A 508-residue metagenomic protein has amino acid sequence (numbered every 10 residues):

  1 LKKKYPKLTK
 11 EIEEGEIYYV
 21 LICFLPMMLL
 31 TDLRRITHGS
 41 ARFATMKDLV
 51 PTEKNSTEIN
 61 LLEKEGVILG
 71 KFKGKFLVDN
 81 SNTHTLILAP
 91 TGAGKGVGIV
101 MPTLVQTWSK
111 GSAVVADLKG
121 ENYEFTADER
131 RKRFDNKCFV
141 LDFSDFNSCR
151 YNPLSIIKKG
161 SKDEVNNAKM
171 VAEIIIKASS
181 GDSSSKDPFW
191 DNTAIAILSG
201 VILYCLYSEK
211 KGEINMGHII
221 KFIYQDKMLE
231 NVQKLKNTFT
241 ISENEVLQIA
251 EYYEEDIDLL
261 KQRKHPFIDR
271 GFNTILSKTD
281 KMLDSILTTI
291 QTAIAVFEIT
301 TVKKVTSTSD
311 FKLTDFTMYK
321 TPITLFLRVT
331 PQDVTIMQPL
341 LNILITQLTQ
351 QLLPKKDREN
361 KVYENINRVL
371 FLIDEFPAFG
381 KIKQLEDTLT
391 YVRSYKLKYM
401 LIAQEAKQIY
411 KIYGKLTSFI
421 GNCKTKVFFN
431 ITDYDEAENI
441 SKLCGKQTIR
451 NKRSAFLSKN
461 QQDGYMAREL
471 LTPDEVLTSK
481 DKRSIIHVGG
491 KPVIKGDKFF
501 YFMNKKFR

Functional and structural regions predicted by a protein language model:
L1-A93, V97-T103, N147, I412 (+4 more regions): Basic- and hydrophobic-enriched, low-structure N-terminal and domain-boundary segments that flank ATP-binding catalytic
G39-R42, F76-L397, Y410-K415, E469-F507: P-loop NTPase motor domains
L389-Y391, Y395-V488: Conserved ATP-driven motor cores of ASCE-family P-loop NTPases powering translocation/secretion/packaging/pilus
K442-G445, N504-R508: Charge-rich, low-complexity intrinsically disordered segments
